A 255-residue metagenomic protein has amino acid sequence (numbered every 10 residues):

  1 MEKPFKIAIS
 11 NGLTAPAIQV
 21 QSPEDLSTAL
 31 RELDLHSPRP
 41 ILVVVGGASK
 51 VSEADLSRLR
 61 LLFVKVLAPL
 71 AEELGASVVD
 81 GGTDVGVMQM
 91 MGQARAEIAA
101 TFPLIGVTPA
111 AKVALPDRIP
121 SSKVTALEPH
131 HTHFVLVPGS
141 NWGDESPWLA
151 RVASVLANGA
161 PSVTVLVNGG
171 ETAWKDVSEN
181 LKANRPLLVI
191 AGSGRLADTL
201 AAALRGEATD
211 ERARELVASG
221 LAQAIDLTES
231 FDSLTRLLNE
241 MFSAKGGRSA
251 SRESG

Functional and structural regions predicted by a protein language model:
E2-T235: Acidic/glycine-enriched connector segments
L216, L227-S251, G255: SIR2/sirtuin-family catalytic core signature
